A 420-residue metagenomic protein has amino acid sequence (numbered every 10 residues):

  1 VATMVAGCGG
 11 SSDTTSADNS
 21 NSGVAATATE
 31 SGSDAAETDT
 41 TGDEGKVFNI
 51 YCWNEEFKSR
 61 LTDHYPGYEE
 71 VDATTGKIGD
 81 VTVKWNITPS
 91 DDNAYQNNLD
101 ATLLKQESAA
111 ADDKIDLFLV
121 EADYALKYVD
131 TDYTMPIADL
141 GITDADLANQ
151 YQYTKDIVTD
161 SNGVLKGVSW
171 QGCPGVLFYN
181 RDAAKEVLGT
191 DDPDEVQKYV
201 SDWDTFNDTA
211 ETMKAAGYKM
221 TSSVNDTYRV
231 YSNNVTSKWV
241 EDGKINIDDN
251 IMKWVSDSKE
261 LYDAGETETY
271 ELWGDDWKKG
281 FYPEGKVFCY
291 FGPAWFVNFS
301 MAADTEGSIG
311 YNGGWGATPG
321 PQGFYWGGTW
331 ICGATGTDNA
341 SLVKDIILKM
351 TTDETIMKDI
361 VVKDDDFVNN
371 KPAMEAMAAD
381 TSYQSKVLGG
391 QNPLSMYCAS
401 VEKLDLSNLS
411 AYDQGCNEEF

Functional and structural regions predicted by a protein language model:
A2-L126, D144: Conserved N-terminal structural module of periplasmic/extracytoplasmic solute-binding proteins
K46, A73-D91, A110-D112, T190-Q197 (+4 more regions): A local structural motif
N49-C52, W85-N86, D116-V120, G167-W170 (+5 more regions): Structural recognition of the beta-strand scaffold that forms the well-ordered cores of secreted hydrolase catalytic
K58-S59, P66, K253-D345: Extracytoplasmic/periplasmic substrate-binding proteins
I87-L104, S201-T205, T269-P283: Short helix-initiation/N-cap motifs at beta->coil->alpha
N93-Q96, E107, A111, F118-V176 (+4 more regions): Hinge/lid segment of periplasmic solute-binding proteins
A138-A148, D156-T227, W239-L272, T335-S341: Helix-loop-helix "hinge/cap" segment bordering the ligand-binding cleft or interdomain interface
F299-T305, P321-Y325, C332-E419: C-terminal lobe and pocket-closing loops of periplasmic/extracytoplasmic Venus-flytrap solute-binding proteins
